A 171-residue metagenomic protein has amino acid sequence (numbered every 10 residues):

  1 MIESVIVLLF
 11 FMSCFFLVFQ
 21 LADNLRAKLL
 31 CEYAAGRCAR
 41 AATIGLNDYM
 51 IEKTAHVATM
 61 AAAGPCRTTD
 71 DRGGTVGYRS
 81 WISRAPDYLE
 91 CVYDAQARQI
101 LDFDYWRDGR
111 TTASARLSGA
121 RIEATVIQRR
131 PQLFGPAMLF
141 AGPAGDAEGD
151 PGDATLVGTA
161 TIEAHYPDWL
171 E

Functional and structural regions predicted by a protein language model:
M1-T68: Alpha-helical assembly-interface signal, strongest on the long, hydrophobic N-terminal helix that forms
I44-E171: Short, conserved structural patches
